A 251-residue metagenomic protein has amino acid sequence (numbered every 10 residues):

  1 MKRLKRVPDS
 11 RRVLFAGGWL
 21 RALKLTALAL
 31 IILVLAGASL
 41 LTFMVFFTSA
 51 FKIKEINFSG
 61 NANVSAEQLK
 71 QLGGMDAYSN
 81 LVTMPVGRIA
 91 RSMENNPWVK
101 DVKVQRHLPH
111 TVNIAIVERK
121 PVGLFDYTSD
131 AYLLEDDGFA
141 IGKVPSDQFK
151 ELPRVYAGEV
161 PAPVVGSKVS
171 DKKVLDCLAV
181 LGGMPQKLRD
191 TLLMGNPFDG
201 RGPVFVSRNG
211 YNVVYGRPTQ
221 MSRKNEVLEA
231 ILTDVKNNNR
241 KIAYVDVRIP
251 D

Functional and structural regions predicted by a protein language model:
M1-K54, E67, Q71-N80, R88-R91 (+2 more regions): Charged, solvent-exposed interaction patches on well-folded alpha/beta domains that mediate macromolecular contacts
F58: Extended, alpha-helix-rich binding/interface surfaces that flank or overlap catalytic cores and mediate recognition
